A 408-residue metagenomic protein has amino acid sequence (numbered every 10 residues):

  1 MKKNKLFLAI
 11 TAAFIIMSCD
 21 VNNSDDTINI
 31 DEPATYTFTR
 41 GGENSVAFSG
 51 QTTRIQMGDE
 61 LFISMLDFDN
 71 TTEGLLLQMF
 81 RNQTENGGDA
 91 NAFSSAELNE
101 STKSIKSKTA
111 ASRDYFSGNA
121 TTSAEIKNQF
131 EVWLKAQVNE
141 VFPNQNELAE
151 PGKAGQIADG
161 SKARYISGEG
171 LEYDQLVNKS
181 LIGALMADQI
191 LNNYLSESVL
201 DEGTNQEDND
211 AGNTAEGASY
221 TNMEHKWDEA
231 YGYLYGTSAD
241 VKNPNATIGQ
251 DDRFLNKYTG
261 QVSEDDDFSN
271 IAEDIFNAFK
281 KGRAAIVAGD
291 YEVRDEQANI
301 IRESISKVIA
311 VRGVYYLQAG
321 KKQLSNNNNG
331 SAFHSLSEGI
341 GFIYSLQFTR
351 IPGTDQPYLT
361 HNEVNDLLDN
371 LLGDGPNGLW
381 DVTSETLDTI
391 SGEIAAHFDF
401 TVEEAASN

Functional and structural regions predicted by a protein language model:
M1-F7: Bacterial N-terminal signal peptides that target proteins for export
I10-A13: Hydrophobic alpha-helical targeting segments used for export or membrane insertion
I15-S18: C-terminal motif of bacterial Sec signal peptides marking the signal peptidase cleavage site
S24-N408: Mature extracytoplasmic or organellar-lumen-exposed domains after removal of signal/transit peptides
